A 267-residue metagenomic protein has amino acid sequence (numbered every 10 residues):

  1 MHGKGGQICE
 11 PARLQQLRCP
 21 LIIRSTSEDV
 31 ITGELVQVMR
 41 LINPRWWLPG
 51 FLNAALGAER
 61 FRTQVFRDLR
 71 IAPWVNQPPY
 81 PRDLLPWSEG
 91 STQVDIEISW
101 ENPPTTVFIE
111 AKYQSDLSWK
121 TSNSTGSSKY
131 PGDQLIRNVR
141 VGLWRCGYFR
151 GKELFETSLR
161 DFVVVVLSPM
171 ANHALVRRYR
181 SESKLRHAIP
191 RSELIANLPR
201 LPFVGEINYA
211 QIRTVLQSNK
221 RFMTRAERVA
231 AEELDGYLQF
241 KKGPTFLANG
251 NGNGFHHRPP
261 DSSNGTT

Functional and structural regions predicted by a protein language model:
M1-T267: Charged, terminal alpha-helix-loop-beta segments that serve as non-catalytic nucleic-acid engagement and/or assembly
